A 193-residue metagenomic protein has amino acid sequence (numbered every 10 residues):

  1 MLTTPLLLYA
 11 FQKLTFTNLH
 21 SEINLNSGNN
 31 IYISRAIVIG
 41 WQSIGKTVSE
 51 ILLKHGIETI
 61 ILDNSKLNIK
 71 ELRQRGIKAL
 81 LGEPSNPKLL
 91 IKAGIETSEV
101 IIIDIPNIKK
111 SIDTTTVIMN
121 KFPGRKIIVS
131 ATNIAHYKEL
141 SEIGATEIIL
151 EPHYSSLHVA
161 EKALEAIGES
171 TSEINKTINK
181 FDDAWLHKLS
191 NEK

Functional and structural regions predicted by a protein language model:
M1-K193: Cytosolic regulatory regions of ion transport systems
